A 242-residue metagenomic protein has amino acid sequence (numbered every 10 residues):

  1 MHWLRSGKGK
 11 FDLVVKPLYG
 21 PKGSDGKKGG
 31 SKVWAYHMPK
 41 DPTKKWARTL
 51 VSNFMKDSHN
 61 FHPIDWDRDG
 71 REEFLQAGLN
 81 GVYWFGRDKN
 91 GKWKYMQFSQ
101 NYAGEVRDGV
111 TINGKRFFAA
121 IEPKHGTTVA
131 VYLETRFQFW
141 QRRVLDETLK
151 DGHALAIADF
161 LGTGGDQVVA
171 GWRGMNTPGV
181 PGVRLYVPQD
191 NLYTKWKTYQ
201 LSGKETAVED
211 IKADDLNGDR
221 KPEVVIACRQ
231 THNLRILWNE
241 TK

Functional and structural regions predicted by a protein language model:
M1-K242: Beta-propeller-forming repeat regions
